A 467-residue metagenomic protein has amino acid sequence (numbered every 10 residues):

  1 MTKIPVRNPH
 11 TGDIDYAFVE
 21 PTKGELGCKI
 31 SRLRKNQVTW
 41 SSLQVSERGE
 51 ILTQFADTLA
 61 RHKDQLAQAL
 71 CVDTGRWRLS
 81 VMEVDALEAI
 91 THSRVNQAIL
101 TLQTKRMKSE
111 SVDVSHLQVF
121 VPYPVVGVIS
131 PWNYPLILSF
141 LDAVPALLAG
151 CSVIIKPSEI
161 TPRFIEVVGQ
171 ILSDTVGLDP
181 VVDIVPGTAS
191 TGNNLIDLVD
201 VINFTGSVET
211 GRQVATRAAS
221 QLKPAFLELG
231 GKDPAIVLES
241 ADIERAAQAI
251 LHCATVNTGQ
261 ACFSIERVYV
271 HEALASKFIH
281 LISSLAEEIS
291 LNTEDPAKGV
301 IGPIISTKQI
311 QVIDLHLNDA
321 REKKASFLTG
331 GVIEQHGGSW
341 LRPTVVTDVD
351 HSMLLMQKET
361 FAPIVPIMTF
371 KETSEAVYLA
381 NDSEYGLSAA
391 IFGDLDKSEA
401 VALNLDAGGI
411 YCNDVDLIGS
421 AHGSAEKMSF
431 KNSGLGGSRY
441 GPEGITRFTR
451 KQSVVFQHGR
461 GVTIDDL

Functional and structural regions predicted by a protein language model:
M1-V114, E288: N-terminal Rossmann-like NAD(P)+-binding subdomain of aldehyde/semialdehyde dehydrogenases
T11-A17, I333, W340-L467: Conserved C-terminal structural/oligomerization subdomain of aldehyde/semialdehyde dehydrogenase
G12, R48, L70, G150 (+8 more regions): Residue-level signal for inorganic ion chemistry
I14-P21, N36-S42, V128, I236-V237 (+5 more regions): Short, well-ordered beta-strand elements within core beta-sheets of diverse protein domains
D15, E209-D350, C412, T463-I464: ALDH superfamily catalytic-core signature
Q37, S41, A56-K63, A67 (+17 more regions): Structural signal for hydrophobic packing residues in well-ordered secondary-structure cores of soluble enzyme domains
K105-R245, F370: Rossmann-like NAD(P) dinucleotide-binding subdomain of oxidoreductase/dehydrogenase enzymes
V112-S115, G330-H336, D416-L417: Short, solvent-exposed loop/turn elements at beta->coil junctions and helix N-caps that rim active or binding pockets
